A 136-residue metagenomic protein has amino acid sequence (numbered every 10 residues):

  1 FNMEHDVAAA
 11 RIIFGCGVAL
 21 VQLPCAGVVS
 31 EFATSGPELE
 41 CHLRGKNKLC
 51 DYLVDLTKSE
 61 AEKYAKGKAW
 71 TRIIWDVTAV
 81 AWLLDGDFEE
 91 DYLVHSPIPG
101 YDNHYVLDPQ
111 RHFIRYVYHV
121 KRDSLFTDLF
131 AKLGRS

Functional and structural regions predicted by a protein language model:
F1-E4, A8, F14-G15, L20-S136: Conformational coupling and interaction surfaces
